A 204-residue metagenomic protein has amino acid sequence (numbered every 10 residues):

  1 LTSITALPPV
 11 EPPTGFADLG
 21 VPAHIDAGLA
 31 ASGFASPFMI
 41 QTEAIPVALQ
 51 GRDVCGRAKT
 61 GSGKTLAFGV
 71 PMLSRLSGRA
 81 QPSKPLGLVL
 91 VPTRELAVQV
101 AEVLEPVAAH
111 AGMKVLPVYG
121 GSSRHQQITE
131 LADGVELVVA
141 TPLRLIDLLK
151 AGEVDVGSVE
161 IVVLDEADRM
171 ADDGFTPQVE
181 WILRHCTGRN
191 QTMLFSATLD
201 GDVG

Functional and structural regions predicted by a protein language model:
L7-R57: Conserved pre-motif I regulatory segment
H24-A27, A31-F34, Q81-K150, S158-I161 (+1 more regions): Conserved nucleic-acid-binding Ia/Ib motif block in the N-terminal RecA-like helicase ATPase lobe
T42-V54, T65-P82, E95-V98, E102-V107 (+2 more regions): Walker A/P-loop NTP-binding motif
C55-R57, L88, M193: Short hydrophobic/aromatic beta-strand immediately N-terminal to the Walker A/P-loop
A58-S62: The conserved Walker
G63-L66, V203: Walker A/P-loop
D155-G204: Post-DEXD/H (motif II) to motif III coupling segment of the RecA-like Helicase ATP-binding lobe
